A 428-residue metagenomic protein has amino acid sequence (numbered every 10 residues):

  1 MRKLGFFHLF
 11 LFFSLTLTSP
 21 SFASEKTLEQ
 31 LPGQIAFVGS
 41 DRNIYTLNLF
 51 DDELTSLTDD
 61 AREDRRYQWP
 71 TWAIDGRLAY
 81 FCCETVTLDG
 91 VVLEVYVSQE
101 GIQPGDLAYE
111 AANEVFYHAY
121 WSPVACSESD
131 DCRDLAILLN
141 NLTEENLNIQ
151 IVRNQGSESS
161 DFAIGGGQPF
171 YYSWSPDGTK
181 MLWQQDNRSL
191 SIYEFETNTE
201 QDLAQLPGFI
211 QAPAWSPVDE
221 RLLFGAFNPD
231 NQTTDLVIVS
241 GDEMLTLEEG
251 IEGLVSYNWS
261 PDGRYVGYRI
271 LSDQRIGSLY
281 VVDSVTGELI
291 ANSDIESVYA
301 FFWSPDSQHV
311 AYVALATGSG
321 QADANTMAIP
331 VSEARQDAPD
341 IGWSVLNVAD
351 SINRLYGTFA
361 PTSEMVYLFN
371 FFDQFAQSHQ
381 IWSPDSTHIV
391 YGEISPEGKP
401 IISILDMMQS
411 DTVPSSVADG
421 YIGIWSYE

Functional and structural regions predicted by a protein language model:
M1-L4: Positively charged n-region of N-terminal signal peptides that target proteins for export
H8-T16: Bacterial N-terminal signal peptides
P20-E428: Sequence signature of WD/YWTD-type beta-propeller architectures
